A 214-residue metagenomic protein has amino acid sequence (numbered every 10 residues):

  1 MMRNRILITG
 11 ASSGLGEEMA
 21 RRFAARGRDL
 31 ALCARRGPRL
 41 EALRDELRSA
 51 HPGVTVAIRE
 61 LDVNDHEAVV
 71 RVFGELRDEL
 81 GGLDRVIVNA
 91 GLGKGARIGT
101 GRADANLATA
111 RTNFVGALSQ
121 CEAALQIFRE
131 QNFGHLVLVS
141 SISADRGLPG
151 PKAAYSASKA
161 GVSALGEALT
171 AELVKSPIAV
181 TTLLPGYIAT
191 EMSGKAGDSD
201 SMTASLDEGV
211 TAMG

Functional and structural regions predicted by a protein language model:
S12-S13: Conserved glycine-rich cofactor-binding loop
R26-L43: Conserved glycine-rich Rossmann-like NAD(P)H-binding loop of the short-chain dehydrogenase/reductase
E60-R71, A103: The beta1-alpha1 cofactor-binding region of Rossmann-like NAD(H)/NADP(H)-dependent oxidoreductases
R97-G99, A105-A110: Substrate-binding pocket helix/loop in short-chain dehydrogenase/reductase
C121, S158: Active-site helix of classical SDR
S141: Residue(s) in the substrate-gating loop at a strand-loop-helix junction that position the organic substrate next
K175, T182, G197-G214: C-terminal helical subdomain
